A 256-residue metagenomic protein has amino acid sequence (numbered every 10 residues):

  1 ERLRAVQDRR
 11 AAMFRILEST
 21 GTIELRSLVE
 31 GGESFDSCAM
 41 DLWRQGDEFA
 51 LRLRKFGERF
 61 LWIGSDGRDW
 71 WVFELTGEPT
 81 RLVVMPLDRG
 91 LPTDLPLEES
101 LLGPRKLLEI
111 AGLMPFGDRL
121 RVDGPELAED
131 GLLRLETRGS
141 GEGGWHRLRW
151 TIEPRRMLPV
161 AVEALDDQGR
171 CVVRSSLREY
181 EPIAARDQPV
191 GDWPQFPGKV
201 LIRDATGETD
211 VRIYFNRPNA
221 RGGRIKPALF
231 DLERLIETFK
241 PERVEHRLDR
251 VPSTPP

Functional and structural regions predicted by a protein language model:
E1-A39, L95-E98, E126, V244-P256: N-terminal leader/targeting segments and the immediate start of mature chains
R9-L17, G32-F35, L42-D47, I63-S65 (+3 more regions): Edge/loop elements at the starts and ends of beta-strands within beta-rich repeat scaffolds
T20-T22, E33-A39, W43-E48, L158-A161 (+2 more regions): Beta-strand-dominated lipid-handling architectures at cellular/organellar boundaries
I23, L53-G57, G67, T76-G77 (+3 more regions): A mature extracytoplasmic/lumenal domain signature
R44, S65, H146-A164, Y214-K226: A short, surface-exposed beta-strand/turn
R44-K106: An acidic-aromatic
L108-K199: Extended beta-strand-rich segments in extracellular/periplasmic secretory proteins, especially within noncatalytic
E129-G131, D166-P256: Non-transmembrane domains of secretory- and envelope-associated proteins
